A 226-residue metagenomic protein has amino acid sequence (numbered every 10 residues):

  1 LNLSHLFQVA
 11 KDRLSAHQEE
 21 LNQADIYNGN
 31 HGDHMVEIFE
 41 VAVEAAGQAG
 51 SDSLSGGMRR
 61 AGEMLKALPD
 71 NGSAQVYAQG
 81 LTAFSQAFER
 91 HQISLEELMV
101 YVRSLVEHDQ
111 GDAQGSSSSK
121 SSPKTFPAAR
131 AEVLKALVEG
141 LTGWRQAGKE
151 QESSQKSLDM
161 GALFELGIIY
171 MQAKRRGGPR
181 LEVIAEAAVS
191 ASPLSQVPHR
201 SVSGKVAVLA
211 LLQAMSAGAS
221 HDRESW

Functional and structural regions predicted by a protein language model:
L1-W226: Amphipathic alpha-helical interaction segments
